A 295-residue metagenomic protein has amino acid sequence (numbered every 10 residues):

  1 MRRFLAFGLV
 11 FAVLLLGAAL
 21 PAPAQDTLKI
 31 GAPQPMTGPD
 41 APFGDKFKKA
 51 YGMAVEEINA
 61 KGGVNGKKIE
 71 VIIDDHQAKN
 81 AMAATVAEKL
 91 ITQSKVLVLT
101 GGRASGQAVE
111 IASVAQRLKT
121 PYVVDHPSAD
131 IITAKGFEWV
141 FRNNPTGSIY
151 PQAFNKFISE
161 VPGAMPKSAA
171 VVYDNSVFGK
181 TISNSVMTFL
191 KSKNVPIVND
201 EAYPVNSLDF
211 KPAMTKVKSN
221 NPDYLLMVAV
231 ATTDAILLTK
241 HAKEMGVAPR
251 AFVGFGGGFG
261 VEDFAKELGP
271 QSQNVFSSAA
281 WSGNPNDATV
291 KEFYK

Functional and structural regions predicted by a protein language model:
M1-L9: Bacterial N-terminal signal peptides that target proteins for export
G8-A18: Bacterial N-terminal signal peptides
A18-A24: Sec/Tat signal peptide C-region and signal peptidase I cleavage site
G31-A50, D74-A81, R103-A104, V172-T181 (+1 more regions): Extracytoplasmic "Venus flytrap"
P42-K49, K61-A134, N143, Y203-F210 (+1 more regions): Beta-alpha junction/loop-to-helix N-cap segments that form part of ligand/metal-binding clefts
M82-T85, D130-I131, E138-M245, G283-E292: Extracellular/periplasmic Venus flytrap/periplasmic-binding protein
L90-R103, V123-D125, S168-Y173, N221-A231 (+2 more regions): Periplasmic-binding protein-like
T239-K295: Extracellular/periplasmic periplasmic-binding protein-like sensory domains
